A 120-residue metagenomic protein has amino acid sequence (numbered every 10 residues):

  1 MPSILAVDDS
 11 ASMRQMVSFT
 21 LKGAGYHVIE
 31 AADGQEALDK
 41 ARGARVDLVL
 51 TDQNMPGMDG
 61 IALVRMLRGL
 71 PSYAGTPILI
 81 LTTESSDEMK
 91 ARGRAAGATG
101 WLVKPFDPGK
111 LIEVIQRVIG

Functional and structural regions predicted by a protein language model:
P2-S12, V17-L21, V49: Conserved acidic segment of CheY-like receiver
G25-A32, K40: Short hydrophobic/Thr-rich beta-strand motif most characteristic of the beta2 strand and flanking loop of CheY-like
R45-D47, S72-P77: His-Asp phosphorelay/catalytic-motif detector in bacterial-type signaling
D52, T82: Active-site residues of response regulator receiver
M55: Receiver (REC) domain active-site loop signature in two-component systems and cognate sites in sensor histidine kinases
T99: Short, glycine/charged-rich "phosphate-handling" switch motifs in NTP-dependent and phosphotransfer domains
F106-I115: C-terminal output helix
